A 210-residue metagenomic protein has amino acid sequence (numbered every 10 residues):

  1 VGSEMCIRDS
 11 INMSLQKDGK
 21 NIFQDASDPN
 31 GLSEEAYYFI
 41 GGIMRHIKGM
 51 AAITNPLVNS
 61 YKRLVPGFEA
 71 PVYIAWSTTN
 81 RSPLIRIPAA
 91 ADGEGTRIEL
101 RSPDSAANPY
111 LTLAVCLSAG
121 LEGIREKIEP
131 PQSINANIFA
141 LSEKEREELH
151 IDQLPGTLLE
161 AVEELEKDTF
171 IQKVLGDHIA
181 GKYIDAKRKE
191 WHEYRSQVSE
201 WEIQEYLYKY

Functional and structural regions predicted by a protein language model:
V1-I7: Short, small-residue-biased leader/transition segments that mark boundaries at the very start of proteins
R8-S10, D25-A26: Short acidic, glycine/serine/threonine-rich loops at helix termini
Q16-Y210: Catalytic-core signal marking the mid-to-C-terminal active-site face
